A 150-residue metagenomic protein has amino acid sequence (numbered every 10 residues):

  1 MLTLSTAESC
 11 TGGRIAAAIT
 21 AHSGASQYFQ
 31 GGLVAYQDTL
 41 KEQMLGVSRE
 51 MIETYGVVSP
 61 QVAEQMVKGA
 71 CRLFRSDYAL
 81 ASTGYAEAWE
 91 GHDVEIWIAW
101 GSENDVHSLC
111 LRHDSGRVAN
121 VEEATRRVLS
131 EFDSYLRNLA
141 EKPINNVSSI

Functional and structural regions predicted by a protein language model:
M1-I150: Short alpha-helical segments enriched in small residues
